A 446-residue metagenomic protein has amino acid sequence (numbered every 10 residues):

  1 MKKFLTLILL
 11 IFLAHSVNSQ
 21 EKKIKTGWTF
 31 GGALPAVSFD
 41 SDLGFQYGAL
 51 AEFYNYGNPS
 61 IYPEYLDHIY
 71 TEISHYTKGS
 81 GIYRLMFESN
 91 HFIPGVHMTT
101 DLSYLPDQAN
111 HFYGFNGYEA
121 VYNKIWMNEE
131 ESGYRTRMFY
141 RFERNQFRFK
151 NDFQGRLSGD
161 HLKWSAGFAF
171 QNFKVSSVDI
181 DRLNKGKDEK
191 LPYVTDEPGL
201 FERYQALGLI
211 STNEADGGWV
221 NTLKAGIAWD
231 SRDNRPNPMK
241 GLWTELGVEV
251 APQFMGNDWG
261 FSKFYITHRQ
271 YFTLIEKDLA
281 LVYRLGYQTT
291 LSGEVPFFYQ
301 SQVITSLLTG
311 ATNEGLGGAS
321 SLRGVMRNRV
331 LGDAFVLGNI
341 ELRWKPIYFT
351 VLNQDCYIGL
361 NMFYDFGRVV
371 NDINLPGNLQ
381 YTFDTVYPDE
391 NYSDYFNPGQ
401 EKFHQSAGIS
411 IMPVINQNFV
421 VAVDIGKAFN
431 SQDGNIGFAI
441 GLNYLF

Functional and structural regions predicted by a protein language model:
Q20-F30, G57-L66, F92-H97, S158-W164 (+9 more regions): Short loop/turn motifs that connect adjacent beta-strands in outer-membrane beta-barrel proteins
K23-G32, F39-W219, L316, S320 (+1 more regions): Gram-negative/organellar outer-membrane beta-barrel architecture
G31-A33, D67-T71, V96-L102, L162-A166 (+8 more regions): Transmembrane beta-strands of outer-membrane beta-barrel proteins
G31-A33, Y47-A49, G81-L85, N145-N151 (+7 more regions): Hydrophobic, lipid-facing positions within transmembrane beta-strands of outer-membrane proteins
S38-D40, E52-Y54, S74-Y76, S103-D107 (+9 more regions): Outer-membrane beta-barrel pore domains and translocons
Y47-T71, T222-T267, G408-I425: Surface-exposed extracellular loop regions of Gram-negative outer-membrane beta-barrel proteins
N213, L223-G226, N234-Q354: C-terminal outer-membrane beta-barrel translocator/porin domains of Gram-negative envelope proteins and their
M412-F446: Predominantly the C-terminal beta-signal and adjacent terminal strand-loop region of outer-membrane beta-barrel
